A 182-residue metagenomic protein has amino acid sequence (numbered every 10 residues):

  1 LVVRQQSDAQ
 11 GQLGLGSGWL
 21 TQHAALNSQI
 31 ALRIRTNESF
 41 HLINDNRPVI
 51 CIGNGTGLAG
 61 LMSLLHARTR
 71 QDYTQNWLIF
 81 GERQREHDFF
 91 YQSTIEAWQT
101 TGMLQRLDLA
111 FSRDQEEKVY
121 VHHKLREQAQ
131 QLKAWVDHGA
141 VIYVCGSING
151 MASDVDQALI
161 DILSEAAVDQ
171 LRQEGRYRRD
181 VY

Functional and structural regions predicted by a protein language model:
L1-F40, T69, Y73-Y182: Reductase modules of NAD(P)H-dependent flavoproteins
D45-R68: Active-site beta-strand/loop microenvironment that shapes enzyme catalytic pockets
